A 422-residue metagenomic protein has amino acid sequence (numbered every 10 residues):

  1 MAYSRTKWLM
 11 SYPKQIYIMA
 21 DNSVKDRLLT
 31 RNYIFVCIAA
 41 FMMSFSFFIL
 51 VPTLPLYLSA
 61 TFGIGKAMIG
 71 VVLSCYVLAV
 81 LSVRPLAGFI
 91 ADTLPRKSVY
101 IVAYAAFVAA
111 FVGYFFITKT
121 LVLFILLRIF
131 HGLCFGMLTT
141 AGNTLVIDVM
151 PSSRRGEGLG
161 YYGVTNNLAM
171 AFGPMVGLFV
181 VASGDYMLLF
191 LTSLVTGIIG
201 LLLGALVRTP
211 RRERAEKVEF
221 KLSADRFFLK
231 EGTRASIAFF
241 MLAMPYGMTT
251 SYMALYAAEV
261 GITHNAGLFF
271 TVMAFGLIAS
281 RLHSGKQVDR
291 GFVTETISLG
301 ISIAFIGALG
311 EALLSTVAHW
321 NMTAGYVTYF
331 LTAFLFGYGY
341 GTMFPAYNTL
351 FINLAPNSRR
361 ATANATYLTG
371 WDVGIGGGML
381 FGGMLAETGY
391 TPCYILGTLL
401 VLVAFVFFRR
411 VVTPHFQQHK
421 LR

Functional and structural regions predicted by a protein language model:
A20-T30, T209-A238: Juxtamembrane intracellular "pre-TM" segments in multi-pass secondary transporters
R31-V72, A238, Y246-Y256, V260: Helix-loop boundary and gating motifs at the non-cytosolic
V77-P85, M170-A171, A274-I278, L282 (+1 more regions): Residue-level signature of mid-helix packing/kink "hotspots" within the transmembrane helices of 12-pass Major
S82-T118: Conserved MFS/SLC helix-loop-helix module at the cytosolic interface between two early adjacent transmembrane helices
R84-P95, S280-F292: Helix-to-loop junctions at the C-terminal end of transmembrane segments in multipass secondary transporters
V99-V112, E295-G310: Structural signature of the two symmetry-related core transmembrane helices
I129-T165: Cytoplasmic helix-loop-helix junction between adjacent transmembrane helices in 12-TM secondary transporters
V195-E213, F407-V412: C-terminal membrane-cytosol helix-exit motif in multi-pass small-molecule transporters
